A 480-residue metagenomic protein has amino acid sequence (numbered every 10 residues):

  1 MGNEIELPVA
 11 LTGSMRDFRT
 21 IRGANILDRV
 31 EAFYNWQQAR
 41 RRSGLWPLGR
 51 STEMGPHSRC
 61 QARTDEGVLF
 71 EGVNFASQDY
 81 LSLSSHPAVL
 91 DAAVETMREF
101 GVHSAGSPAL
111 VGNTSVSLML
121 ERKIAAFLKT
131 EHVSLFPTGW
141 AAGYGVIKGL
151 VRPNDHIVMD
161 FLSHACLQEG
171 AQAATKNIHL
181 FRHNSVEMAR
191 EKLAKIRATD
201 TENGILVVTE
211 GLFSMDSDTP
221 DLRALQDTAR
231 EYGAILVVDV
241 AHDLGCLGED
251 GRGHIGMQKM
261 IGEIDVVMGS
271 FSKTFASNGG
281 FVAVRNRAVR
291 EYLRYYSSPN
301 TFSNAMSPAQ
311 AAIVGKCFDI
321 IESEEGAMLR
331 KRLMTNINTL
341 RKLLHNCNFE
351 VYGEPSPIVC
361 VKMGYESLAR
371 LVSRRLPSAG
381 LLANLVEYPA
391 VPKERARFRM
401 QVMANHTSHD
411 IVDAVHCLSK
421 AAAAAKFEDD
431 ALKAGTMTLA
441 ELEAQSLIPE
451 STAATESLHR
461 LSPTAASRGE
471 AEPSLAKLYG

Functional and structural regions predicted by a protein language model:
G2-L7, L83, P87, D91-E95 (+5 more regions): PLP-dependent enzyme catalytic core of the Aspartate aminotransferase-like
G2-T20, A24-V102, A234: N-terminal "arm"/small-domain region of PLP-dependent enzymes with the aminotransferase-like
D79, H179, H183-V238: Active-site phosphate-binding strand-loop segment of PLP-dependent enzymes
L90-T138: Conserved N-terminal alpha-helix of the aminotransferase class I/II PLP-enzyme fold
V146-A165: Conserved PLP-anchoring active-site segment centered on the Schiff-base-forming lysine
F161-E169, V289, E394: Short, glycine/polar-rich helix-capping loops at beta-to-alpha or helix-loop-helix junctions that flank or form
P220, R287, P308-P355, V359-L382: Conserved PLP-dependent catalytic core of the aminotransferase class-I/II
D250, G256-Y292: Active-site PLP attachment segment
